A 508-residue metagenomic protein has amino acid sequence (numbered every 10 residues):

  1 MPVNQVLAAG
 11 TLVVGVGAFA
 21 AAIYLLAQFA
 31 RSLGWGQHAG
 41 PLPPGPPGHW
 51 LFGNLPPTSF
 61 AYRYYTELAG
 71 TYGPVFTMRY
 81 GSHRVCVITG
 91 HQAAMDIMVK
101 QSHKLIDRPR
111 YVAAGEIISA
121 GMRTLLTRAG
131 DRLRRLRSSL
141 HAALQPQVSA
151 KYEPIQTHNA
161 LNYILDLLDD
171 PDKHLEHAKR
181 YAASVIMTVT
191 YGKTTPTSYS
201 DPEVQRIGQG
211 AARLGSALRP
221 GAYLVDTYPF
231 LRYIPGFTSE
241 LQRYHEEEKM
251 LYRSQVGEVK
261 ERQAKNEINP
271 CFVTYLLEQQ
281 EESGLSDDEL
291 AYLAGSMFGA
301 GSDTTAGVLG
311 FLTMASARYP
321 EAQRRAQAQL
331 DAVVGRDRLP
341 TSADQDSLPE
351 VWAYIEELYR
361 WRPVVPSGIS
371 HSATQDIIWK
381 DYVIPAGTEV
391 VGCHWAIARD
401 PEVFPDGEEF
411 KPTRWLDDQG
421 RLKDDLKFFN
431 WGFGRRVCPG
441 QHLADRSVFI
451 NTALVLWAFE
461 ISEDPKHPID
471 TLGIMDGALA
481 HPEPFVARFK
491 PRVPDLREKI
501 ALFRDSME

Functional and structural regions predicted by a protein language model:
P2-G121, D131, R135, T157-N162 (+3 more regions): N-terminal membrane-proximal hinge/A-helix region immediately C-terminal to the signal-anchor transmembrane segment
P44, E153, E203-R213, E267-Y275 (+7 more regions): Cytochrome P450 I-helix active-site segment
P46-T66, R84, Y111-Y191, Q205-E258 (+4 more regions): Cytochrome P450 catalytic-domain helical core, especially the substrate-recognition surface and oxygen-activation
N54-G73, M250, R338-D381, P401: Conserved cytochrome P450 K-helix E-x-x-R motif and the immediately C-terminal K′/meander segment
A182-I186, Y244, E248-Q255, Q279-D331 (+5 more regions): Central I-helix of cytochrome P450 enzymes
G295, W415-V448, G473-M475: Cytochrome P450 heme-thiolate "Cys pocket" and heme-binding signature region
P320-A322, Q441-P484, K490-R492: Cytochrome P450 heme-binding "Cys pocket" and the immediately downstream C-terminal segment
D376, G392-G420, R504-M507: Conserved cytochrome P450 K-helix/beta-meander segment immediately N-terminal to the heme-binding cysteine loop
